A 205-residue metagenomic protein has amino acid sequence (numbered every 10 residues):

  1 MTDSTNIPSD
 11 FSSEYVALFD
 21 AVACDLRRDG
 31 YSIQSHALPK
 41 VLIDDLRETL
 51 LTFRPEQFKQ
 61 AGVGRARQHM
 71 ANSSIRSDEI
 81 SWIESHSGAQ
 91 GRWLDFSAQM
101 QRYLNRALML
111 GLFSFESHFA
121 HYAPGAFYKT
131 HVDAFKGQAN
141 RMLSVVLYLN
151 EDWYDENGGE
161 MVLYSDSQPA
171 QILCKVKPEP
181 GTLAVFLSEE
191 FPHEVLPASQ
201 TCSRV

Functional and structural regions predicted by a protein language model:
M1-S144, Y148-L183, E190-V205: Fe(II)/2-oxoglutarate oxygenase catalytic core
